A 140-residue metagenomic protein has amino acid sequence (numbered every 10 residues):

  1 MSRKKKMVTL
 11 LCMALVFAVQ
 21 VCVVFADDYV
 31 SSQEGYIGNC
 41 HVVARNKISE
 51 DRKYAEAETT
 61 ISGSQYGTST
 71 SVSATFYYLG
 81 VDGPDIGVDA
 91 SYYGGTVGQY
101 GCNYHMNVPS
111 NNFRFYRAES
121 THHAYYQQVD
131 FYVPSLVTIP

Functional and structural regions predicted by a protein language model:
M1-E50: N-terminal prepro-regions of secreted/extracellular proteins
V23, P134-L136: Well-ordered beta-strand positions in beta-sheet-rich domains
V30-Y77: Short, surface-exposed binding/anchoring microloops in extracellular/periplasmic proteins
Y78-D82, Y126-Q128: Solvent-exposed strand-loop boundary residues in beta-sheet-rich modules
D82-Q99: Solvent-exposed serine/threonine-rich low-complexity stretches and specific carbohydrate-binding patches
G94-A118: Short, solvent-exposed, Trp/other aromatic-anchored flexible loops in extracytoplasmic proteins
P109-P134: Short, exposed beta-strand-loop hairpins at the edges of beta-sheets in extracellular/periplasmic proteins
I139-P140: Short, solvent-exposed mixed-charge patches
